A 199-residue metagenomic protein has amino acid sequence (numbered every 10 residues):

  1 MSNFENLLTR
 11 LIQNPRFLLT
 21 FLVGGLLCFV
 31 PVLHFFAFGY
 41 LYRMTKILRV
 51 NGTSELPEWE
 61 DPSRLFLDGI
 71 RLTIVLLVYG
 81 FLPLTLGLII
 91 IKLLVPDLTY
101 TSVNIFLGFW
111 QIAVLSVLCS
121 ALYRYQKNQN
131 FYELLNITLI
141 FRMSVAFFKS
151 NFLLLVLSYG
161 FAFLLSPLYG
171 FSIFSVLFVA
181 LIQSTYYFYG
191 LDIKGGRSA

Functional and structural regions predicted by a protein language model:
S2-L27, D61-L82, S116-L165, A199: Interfacial aromatic "cap" segments that immediately flank transmembrane helices in multipass membrane proteins
T9, T53, S102-V103: Intrinsically disordered, low-complexity regions
L18, K92-T101: Helix-coil boundary and interhelical linker segments in multi-pass alpha-helical membrane proteins
C28-R49, D97-E133, L165-S198: Selective recognition of hydrophobic, aromatic-rich stretches within alpha-helical transmembrane segments of polytopic
L33-K92: Selected alpha-helical membrane-embedding segments in polytopic membrane proteins
I89, P96-D97, V156-L157: Short, surface-exposed linear patches
I89-I90, I105, G160: Alpha-helical hydrophobic membrane-insertion segments
